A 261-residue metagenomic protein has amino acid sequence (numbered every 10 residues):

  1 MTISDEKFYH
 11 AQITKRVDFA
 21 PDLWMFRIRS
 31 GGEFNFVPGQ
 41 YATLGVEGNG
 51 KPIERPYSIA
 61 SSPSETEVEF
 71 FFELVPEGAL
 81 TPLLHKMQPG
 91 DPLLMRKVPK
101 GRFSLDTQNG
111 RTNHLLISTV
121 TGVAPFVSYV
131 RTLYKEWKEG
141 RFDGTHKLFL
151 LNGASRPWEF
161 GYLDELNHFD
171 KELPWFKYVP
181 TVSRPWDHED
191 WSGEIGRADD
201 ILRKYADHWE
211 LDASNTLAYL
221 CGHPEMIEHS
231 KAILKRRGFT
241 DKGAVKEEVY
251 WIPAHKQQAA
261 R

Functional and structural regions predicted by a protein language model:
T2-D91: Ferredoxin-reductase
I3-Y9, L151, R156-R261: Reductase modules of NAD(P)H-dependent flavoproteins
V17-A20, P63-T66, K100, L173 (+2 more regions): Residue-level detector of flexible, active-site-proximal loop/helix-junction positions within diverse enzyme catalytic
L23, R111-N113, N215: Short, solvent-exposed beta-strand edge segments and adjacent coil->beta transition regions
Y41, S58, F71, V75 (+6 more regions): Transmitter module of two-component histidine kinases
G45, T132-E136, I233-R237: Active-site catalytic microenvironments for nucleophilic, acid-base chemistry
E65, N109, D143, L211-A213: Short, flexible coil/linker segments at domain boundaries that flank nucleotide/cofactor-interacting
D91-T107, G196-Y205, W209: Helix-loop module immediately N-terminal to the HCX5R catalytic loop in PTP-like cysteine phosphatase domains
